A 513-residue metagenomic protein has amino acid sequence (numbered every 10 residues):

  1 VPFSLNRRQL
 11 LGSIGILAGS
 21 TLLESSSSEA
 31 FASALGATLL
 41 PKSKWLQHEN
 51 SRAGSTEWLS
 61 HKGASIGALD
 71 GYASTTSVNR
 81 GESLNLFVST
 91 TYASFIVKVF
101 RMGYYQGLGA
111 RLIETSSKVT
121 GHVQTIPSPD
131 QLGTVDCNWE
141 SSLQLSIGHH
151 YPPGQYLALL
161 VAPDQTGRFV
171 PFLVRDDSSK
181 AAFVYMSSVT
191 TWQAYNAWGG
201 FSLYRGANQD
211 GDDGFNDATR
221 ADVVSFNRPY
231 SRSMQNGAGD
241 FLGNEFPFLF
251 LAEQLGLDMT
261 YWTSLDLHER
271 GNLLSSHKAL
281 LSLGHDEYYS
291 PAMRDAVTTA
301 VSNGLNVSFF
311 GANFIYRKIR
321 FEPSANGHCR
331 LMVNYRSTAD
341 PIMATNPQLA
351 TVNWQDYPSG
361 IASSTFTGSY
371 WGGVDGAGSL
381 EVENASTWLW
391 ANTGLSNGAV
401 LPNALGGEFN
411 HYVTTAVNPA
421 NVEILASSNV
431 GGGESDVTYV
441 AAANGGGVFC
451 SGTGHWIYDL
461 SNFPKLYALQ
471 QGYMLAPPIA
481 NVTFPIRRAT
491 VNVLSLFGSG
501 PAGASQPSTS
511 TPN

Functional and structural regions predicted by a protein language model:
F3, E24-W58: C-terminal segment of N-terminal export signals and the immediately downstream linker at the start of the mature
Q9-F31: N-terminal export signals
E82-L86: Structural beta-strand segments of beta-rich domains
T90-F95, V99-G103, A110-S117, D164-L274 (+3 more regions): Aromatic-Pro/Gly-enriched surface loop or interdomain linker that acts as a lid/target-recognition segment
F95, V135-S179: Extended acidic/polar, glycine-enriched regions that form or flank non-catalytic beta-rich accessory modules
Q124-C137, L143-S146, H150-P152, G237-P323 (+2 more regions): Helical hinge/lid and interdomain linker segments adjacent to catalytic or ligand-binding clefts that mediate domain
Q254, L267, A416-T511: Extracellular low-complexity, Gly/Ser/Thr-rich intrinsically disordered linkers and protease-sensitive activation/hinge
I315-G432: An acidic, glycine-rich "communication" segment
